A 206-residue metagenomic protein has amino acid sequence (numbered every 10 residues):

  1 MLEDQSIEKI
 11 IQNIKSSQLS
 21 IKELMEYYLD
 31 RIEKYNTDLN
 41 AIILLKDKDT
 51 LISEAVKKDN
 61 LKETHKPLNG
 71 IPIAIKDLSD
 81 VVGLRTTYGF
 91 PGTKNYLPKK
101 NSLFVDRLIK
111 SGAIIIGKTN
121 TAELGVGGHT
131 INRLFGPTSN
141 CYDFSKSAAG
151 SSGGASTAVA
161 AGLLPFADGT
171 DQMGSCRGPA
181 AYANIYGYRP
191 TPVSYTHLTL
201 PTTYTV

Functional and structural regions predicted by a protein language model:
M1-K46, T50: An N-terminal boundary/leader segment
H65-F104, I131: Enzymes and membrane/adaptor proteins characterized by extended Gly/Ser/Thr/Asp/Glu-rich, aromatic-dotted
G92-K99, G136-S151: Short pre-catalytic strand/loop immediately N-terminal to key active-site residues, enriched for Gly-Thr
L108: Nucleotide-cofactor and metal-assisted catalytic machinery
I115-T130: Flexible, gly/ser-rich surface segments that form the specificity/activation loops bordering the active-site cleft
S156-P165: Alpha-helix C-terminal capping segments
T196-T202: Conserved small/polar residues in nucleotide/adenosyl-binding loops
